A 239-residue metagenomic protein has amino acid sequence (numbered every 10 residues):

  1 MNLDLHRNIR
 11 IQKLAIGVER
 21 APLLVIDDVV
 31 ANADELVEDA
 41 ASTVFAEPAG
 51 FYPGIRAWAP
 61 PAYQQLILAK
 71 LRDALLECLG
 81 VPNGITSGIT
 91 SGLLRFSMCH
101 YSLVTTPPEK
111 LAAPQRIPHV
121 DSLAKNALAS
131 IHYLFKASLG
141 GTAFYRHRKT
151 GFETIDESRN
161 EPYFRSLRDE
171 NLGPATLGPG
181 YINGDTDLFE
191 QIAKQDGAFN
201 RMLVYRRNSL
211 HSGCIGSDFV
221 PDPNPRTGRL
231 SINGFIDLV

Functional and structural regions predicted by a protein language model:
M1-V204, N208-V239: Fe(II)/2-oxoglutarate oxygenase catalytic core
